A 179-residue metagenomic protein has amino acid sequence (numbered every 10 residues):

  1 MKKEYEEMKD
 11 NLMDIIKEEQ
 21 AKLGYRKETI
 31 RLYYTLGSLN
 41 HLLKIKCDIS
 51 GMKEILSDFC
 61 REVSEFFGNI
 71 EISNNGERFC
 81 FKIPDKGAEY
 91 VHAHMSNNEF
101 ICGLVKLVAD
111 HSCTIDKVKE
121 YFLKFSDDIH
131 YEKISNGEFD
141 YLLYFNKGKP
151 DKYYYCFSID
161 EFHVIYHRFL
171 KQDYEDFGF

Functional and structural regions predicted by a protein language model:
M1-L23, S96-N97: Short alpha-helical segments that sit at the start of domains
Y25-K46, F100-A109: Short glycine-rich, basic-tinged beta-strand/loop micro-motifs
I30, N40-N69: Charge-enriched amphipathic alpha-helical scaffolds
E62-S96, G137-D140, F145-G148, F162-I165: Charged low-complexity interaction tracts in eukaryotic proteins
N97-F125: Short helix/turn-capping signatures at newly exposed starts of structured segments
T114, E120-Y155: A cross-family detector of function-defining hotspots
K149-F179: Intrinsically disordered, low-complexity regulatory segments enriched in Ser/Thr/Pro and charged residues
